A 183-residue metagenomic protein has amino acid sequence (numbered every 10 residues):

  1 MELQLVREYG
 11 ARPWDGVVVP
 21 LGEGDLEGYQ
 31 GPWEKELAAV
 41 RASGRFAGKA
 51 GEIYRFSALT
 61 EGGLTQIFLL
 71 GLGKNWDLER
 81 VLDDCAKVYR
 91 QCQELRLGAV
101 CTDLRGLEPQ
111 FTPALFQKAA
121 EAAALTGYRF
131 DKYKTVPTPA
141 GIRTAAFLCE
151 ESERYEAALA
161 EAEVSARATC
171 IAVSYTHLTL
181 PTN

Functional and structural regions predicted by a protein language model:
M1-L178: Short amphipathic alpha-helical segment within the helicase RecA-like ATPase core that mediates nucleic-acid
T179-N183: A short, hydrophobic C-terminal helix/tail in secreted or cell-surface proteins
